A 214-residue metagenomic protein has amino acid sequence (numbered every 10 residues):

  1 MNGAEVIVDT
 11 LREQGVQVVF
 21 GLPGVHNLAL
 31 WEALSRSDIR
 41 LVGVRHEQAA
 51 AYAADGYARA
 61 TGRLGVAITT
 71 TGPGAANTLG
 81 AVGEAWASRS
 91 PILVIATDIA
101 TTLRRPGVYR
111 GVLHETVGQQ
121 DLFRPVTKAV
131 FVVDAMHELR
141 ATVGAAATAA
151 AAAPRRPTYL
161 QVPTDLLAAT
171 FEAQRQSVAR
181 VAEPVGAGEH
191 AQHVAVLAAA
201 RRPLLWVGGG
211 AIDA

Functional and structural regions predicted by a protein language model:
M1-A214: N-terminal alpha/beta PP-like core and its mobile active-site loop of ThDP/TPP-dependent enzymes
